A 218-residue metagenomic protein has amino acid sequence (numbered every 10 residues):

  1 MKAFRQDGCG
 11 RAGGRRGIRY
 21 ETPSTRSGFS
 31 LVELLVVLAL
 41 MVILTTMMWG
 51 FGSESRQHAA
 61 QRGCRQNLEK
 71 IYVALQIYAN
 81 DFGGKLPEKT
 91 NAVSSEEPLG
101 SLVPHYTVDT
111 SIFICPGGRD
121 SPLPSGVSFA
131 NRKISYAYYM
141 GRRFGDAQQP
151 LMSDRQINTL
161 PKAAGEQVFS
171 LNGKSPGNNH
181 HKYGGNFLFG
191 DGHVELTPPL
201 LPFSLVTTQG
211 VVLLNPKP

Functional and structural regions predicted by a protein language model:
M1-F29: N-terminal leader/signal peptides at the extreme start of proteins
S24-S55: N-terminal single-pass transmembrane signal-anchor helix
T45-E97, D109, V194, Q209: Conserved hydrophobic/amphipathic alpha-helical signal-anchor segments
Y72, A79, P87-E88, I112-P116 (+3 more regions): Structural recognition of the beta-strand scaffold that forms the well-ordered cores of secreted hydrolase catalytic
A74-Y106, I114, R119-F129, P202-V206: Short, glycine/small-hydrophobic-rich surface segments
Y106-E166: Acidic, glycine-rich loop-and-strand cores that form catalytic or ligand-binding grooves in diverse globular domains
T159-P218: C-terminal accessory segments of extracellular proteins
